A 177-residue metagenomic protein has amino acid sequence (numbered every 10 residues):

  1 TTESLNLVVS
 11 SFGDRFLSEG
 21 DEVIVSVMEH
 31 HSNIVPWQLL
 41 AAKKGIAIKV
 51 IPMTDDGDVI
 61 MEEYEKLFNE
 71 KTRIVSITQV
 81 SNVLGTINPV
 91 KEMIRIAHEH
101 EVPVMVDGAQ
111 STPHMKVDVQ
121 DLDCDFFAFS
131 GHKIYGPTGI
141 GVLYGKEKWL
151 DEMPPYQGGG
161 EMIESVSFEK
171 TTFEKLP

Functional and structural regions predicted by a protein language model:
T1-P177: Pyridoxal 5′-phosphate
